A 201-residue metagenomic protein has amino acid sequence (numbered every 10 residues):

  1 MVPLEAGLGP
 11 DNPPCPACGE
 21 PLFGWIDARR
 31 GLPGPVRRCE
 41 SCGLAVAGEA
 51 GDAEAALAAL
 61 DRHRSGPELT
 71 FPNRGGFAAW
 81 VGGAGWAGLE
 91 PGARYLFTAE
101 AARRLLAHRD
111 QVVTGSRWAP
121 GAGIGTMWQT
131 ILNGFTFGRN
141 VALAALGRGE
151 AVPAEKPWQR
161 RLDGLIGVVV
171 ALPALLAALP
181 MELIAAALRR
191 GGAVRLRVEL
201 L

Functional and structural regions predicted by a protein language model:
M1-S65, R117-W118, G149, G164 (+1 more regions): Conserved N-terminal segment of class I S-adenosyl-L-methionine
V2-P3, F71-A107: Short, glycine-/aromatic-enriched active-site segment of Class I SAM-dependent methyltransferases
G31-L32, D110, T114-P153: Conserved catalytic loop of SAM-dependent methyltransferase domains
G34, A47-G48, G75-A79, A122-W128: Short catalytic/ligand-binding loop motif for oxyanion handling, primarily in non-cytosolic enzymes, centered on
L60-D61, G82-E90, L132-F135: Short glycine/proline- and charge-enriched loop/turn segments that cap or connect secondary-structure elements
P67-L69: Conserved, well-ordered alpha-helix/loop/beta-strand core segments that scaffold catalytic motifs
G83, G138, A142-A154, E182-L196: Low-complexity, charge- and small-residue-enriched intrinsically disordered regions
W158-V194: A transmembrane-helix-recognition feature enriched in membrane-embedded lipid enzymes and envelope glyco-/phospholipid
